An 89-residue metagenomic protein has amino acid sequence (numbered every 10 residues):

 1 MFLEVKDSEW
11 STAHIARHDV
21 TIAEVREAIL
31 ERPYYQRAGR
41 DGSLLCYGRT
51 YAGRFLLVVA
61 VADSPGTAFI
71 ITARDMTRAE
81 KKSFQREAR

Functional and structural regions predicted by a protein language model:
M1-R89: Ribonuclease/tRNase effector modules and their secretory precursors
